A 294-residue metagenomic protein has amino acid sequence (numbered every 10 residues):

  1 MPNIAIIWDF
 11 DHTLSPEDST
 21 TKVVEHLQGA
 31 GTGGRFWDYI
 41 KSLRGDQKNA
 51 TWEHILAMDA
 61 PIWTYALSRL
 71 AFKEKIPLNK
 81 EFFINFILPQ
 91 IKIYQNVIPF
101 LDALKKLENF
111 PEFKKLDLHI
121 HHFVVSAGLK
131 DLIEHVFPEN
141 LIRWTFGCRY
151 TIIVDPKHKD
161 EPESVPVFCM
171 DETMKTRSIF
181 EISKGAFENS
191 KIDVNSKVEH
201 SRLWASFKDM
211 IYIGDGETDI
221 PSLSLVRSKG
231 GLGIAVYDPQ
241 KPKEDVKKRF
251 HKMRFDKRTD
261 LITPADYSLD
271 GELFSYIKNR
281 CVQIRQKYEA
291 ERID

Functional and structural regions predicted by a protein language model:
P2-V154, T259-D260: Alpha-helical substrate-recognition element adjacent to the catalytic core
L88-F123, A127-D294: C-terminal cap/substrate-recognition subdomain and adjoining C-terminal extension of metal-dependent phosphatase-like
